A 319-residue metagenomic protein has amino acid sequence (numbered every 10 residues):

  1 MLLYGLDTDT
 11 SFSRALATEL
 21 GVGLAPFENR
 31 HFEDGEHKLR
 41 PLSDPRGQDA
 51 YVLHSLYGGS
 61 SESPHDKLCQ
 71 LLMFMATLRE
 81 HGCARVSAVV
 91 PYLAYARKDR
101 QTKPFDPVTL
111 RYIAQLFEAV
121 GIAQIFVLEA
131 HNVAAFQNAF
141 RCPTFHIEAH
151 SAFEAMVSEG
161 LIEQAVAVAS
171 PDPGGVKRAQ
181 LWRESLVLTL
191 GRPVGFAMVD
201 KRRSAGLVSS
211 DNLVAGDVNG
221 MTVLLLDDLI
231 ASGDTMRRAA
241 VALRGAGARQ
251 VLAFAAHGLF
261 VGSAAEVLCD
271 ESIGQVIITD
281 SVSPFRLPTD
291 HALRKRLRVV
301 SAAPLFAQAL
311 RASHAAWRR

Functional and structural regions predicted by a protein language model:
M1-R319: PRPP-associated nucleotide enzymes
